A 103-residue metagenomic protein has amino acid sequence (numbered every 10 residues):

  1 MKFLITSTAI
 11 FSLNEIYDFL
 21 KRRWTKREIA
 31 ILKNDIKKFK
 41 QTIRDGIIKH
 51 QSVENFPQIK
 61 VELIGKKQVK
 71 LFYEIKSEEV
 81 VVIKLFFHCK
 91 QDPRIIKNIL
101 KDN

Functional and structural regions predicted by a protein language model:
K2-K60, N103: Basic, Lys/Arg-enriched alpha-helical interface segments
I59-V61, K70-L71: Short hydrophobic/aromatic beta-strand element in the GNAT-like acyltransferase core that lines or flanks the acyl-donor
K66-N103: Enriched for short, Lys/Arg-rich terminal
